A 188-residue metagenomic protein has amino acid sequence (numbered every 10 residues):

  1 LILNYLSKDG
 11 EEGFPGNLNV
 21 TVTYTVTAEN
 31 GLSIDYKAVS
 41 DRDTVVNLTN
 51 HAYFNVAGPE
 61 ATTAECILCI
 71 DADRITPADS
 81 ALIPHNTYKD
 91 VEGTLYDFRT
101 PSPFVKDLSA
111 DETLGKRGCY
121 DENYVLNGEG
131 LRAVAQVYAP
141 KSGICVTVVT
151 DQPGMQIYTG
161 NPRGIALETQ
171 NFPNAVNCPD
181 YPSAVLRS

Functional and structural regions predicted by a protein language model:
L1-S188: An exposed, glycine/acidic-rich loop-and-rim segment of catalytic or binding clefts
